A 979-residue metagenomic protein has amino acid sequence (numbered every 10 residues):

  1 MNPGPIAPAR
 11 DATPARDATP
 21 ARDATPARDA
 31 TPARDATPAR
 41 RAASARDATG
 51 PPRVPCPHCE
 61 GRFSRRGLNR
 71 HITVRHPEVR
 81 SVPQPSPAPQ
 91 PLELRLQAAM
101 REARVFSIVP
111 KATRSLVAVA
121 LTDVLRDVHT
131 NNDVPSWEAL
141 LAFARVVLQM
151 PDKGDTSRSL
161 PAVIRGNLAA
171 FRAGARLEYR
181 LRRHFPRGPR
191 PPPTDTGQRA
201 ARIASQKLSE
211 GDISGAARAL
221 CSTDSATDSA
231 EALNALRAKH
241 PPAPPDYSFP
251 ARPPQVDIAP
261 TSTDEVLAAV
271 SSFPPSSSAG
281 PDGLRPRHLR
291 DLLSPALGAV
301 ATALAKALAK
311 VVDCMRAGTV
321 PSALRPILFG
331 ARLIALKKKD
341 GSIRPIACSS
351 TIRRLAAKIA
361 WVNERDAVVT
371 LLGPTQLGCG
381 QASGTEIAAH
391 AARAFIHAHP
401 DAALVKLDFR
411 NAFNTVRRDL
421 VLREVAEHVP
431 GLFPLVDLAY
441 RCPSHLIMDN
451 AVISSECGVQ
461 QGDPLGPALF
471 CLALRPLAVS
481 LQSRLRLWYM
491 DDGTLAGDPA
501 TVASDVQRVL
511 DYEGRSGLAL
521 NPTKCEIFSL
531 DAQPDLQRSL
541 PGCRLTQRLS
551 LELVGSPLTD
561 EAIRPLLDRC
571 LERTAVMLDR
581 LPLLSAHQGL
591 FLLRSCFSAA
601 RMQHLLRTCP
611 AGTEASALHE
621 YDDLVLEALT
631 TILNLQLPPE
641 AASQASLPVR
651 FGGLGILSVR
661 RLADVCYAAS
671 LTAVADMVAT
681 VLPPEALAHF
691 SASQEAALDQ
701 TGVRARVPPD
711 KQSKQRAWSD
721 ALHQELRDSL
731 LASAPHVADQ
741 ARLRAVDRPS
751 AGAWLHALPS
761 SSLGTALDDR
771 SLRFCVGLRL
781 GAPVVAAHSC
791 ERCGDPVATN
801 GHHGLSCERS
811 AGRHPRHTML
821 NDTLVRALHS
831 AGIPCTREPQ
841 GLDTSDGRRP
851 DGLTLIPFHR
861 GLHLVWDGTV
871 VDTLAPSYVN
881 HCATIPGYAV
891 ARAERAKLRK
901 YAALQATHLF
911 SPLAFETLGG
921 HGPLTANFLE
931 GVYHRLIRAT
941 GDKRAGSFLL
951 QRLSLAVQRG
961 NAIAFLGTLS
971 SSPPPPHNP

Functional and structural regions predicted by a protein language model:
D47-V54, H58, S64-P85: C-terminal recognition-helix end and immediately following basic linker of small zinc-binding "finger" domains
Q84-L324, G341: Surface-exposed loop/turn segments and immediately adjacent short secondary-structure elements within folded domains
P89-L92, T130, A144-A217, C221 (+1 more regions): Extended C-terminal regions of large enzymes
P192, A204-L208, R252, V256-A468 (+5 more regions): Conserved pre-catalytic core of RNA-dependent polymerases
G280, R332-L333, R344, A360 (+10 more regions): Catalytic palm active-site di-aspartate
A412-H428, Y489, G493-R515, G812: Catalytic palm subdomain of template-directed nucleic-acid polymerases, centered on the conserved carboxylate motif
L422, S455, Q507, D511-T608 (+4 more regions): A conserved non-catalytic segment of reverse transcriptases and RNA-directed RNA polymerases corresponding to the late
G702-S789, C793-G794, A811-G812, R826 (+4 more regions): Non-catalytic C-terminal interaction segments of nucleic acid-processing enzymes
